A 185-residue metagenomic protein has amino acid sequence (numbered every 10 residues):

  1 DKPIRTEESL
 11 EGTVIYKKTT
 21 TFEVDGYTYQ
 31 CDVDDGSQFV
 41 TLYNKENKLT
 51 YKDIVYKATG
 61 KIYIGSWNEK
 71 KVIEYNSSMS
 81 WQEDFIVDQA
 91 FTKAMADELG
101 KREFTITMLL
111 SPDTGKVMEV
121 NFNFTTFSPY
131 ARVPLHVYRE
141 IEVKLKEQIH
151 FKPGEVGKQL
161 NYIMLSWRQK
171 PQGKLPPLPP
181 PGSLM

Functional and structural regions predicted by a protein language model:
K2-M185: Charge-biased low-complexity segments
